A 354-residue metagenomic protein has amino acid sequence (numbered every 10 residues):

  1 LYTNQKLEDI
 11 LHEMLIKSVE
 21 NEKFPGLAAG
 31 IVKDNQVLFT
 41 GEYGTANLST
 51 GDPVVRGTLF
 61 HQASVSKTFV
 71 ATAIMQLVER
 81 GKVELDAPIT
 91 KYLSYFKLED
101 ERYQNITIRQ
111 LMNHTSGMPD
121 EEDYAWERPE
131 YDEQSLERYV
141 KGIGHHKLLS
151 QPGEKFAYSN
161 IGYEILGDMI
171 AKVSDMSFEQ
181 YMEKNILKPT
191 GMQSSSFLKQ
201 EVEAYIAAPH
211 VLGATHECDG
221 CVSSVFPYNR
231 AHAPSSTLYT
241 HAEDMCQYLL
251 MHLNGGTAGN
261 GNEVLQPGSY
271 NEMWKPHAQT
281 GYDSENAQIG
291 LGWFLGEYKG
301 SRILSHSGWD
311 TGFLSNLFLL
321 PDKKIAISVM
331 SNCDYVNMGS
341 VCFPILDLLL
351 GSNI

Functional and structural regions predicted by a protein language model:
L1-E42, W126, E130-Y131, A171-S174 (+3 more regions): Catalytic loop of the DD-peptidase/beta-lactamase superfamily, centered on the K-T-G motif and neighboring
H12, S18, G26, R56 (+7 more regions): Active-site helix/loop module of the DD-peptidase/beta-lactamase fold, centered on the serine-lysine SxxK catalytic
A46, R80, H114, H146 (+2 more regions): Generic structural signal for alpha-helix termini and adjacent loop/cap motifs
P53-S66, L346-I354: Short, solvent-exposed cationic patches
S64-V65, A157-N160: Catalytic nucleophile serine of serine hydrolases, specifically the conserved "nucleophile elbow" pentapeptide
V70: Active/ligand-binding-proximal structured segments within catalytic/core domains that scaffold catalytic residues
R138-L149, T215-R230: The feature captures the short pre-catalytic strand/loop hairpin that immediately precedes and shapes the active-site
E164: Active-site-proximal cofactor/substrate-binding loop regions of enzyme domains
